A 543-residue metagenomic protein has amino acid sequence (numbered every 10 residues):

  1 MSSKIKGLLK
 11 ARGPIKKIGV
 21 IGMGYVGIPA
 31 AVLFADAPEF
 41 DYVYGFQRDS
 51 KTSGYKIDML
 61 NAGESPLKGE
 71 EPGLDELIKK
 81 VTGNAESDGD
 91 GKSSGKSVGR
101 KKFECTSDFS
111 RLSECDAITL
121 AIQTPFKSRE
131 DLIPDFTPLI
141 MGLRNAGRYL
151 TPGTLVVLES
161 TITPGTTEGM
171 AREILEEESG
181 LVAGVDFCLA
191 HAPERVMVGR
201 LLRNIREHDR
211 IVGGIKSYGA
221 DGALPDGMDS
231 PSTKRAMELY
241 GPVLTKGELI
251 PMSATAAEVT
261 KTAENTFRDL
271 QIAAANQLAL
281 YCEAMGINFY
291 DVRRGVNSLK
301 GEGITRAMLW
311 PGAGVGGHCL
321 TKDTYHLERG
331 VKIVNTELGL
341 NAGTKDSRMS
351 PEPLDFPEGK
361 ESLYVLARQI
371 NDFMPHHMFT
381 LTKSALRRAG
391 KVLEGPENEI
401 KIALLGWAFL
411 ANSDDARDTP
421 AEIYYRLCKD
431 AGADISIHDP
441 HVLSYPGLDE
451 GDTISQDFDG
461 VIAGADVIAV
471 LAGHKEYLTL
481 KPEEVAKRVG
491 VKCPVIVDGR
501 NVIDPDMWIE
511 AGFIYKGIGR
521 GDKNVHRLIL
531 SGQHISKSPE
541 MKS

Functional and structural regions predicted by a protein language model:
M1-S543: Structural/interface elements that position substrates and couple domains in central-metabolism enzymes
